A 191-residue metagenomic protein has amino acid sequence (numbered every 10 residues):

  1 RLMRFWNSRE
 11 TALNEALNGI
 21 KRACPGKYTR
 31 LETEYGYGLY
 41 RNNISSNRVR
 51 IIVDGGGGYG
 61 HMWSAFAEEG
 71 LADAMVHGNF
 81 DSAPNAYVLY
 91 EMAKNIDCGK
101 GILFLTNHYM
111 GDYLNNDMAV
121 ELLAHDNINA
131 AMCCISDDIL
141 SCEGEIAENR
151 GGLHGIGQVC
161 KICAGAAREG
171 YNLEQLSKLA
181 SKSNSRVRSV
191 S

Functional and structural regions predicted by a protein language model:
R1, S45-D54, W63-V76, L140-E143: Gly-rich Lys/Arg/Thr-decorated short loops/hinges at beta-loop-alpha junctions or inter-strand turns that position
R1-I51, G58: N-terminal amphipathic/basic leader segments beginning at the initiator methionine
V49-G56, A72-M75, G101-M110, D117-V120 (+2 more regions): Short glycine-rich or small-residue beta-strand-to-loop segments that form or flank ligand, phosphate, metal/Fe-S
Y59, A65-G99: Glycine-rich oxoanion-binding loops at beta->alpha junctions
G60-M62, A86-Y90, G111-D117, L140-E143: Short glycine/serine/threonine-rich phosphate/pyrophosphate-binding segments that cradle anionic phosphate groups
M75-F80, A124-G155: Short, acidic/small-residue loops that bind anionic groups at enzyme active sites
Y90-H108, C142-K161: A structural-propensity feature for long, helix-poor, extended segments
S141-G151, C160-S191: Internal, active-site/partner-interface "lid" segment
